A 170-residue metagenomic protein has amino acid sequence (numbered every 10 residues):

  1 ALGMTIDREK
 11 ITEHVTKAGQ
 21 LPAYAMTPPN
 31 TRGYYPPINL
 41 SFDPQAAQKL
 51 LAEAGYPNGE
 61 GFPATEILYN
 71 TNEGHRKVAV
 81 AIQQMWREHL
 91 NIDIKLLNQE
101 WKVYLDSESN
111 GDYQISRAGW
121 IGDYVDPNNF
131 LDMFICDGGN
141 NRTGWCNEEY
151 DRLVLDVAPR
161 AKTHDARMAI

Functional and structural regions predicted by a protein language model:
A1-Q84, E88, G144-R152: Append "and occasionally in soluble cytosolic enzymes with long acidic Gly/Pro-rich linkers
M4, T12-E13, G33, E88 (+3 more regions): Extracytoplasmic/peripheral linker and loop segments enriched in polar/acidic and small residues with frequent Thr/Pro
M26-T27, S109, N128-L131: Short aromatic-enriched loop/helix-cap "lid" or pocket-rim segments at secondary-structure transitions that line
T27, P63, N98-Q99, W120: Proline- and acidic/polar-enriched loop/turn elements at helix boundaries
N70-N72, Q99-W101, I121: An acidic- and aromatic-residue-enriched active-site/binding cleft used to recognize and process polar
A81-I82, F130-M133: Short, glycine/charged-enriched secondary-structure capping and boundary segments
Q114-G119: Paired acidic/hydrophobic, glycine-rich loop segments that form the ligand-binding mouth/hinge of periplasmic-binding
G122-D126: A ligand-binding cleft/hinge motif common to bilobed small-molecule-binding domains
